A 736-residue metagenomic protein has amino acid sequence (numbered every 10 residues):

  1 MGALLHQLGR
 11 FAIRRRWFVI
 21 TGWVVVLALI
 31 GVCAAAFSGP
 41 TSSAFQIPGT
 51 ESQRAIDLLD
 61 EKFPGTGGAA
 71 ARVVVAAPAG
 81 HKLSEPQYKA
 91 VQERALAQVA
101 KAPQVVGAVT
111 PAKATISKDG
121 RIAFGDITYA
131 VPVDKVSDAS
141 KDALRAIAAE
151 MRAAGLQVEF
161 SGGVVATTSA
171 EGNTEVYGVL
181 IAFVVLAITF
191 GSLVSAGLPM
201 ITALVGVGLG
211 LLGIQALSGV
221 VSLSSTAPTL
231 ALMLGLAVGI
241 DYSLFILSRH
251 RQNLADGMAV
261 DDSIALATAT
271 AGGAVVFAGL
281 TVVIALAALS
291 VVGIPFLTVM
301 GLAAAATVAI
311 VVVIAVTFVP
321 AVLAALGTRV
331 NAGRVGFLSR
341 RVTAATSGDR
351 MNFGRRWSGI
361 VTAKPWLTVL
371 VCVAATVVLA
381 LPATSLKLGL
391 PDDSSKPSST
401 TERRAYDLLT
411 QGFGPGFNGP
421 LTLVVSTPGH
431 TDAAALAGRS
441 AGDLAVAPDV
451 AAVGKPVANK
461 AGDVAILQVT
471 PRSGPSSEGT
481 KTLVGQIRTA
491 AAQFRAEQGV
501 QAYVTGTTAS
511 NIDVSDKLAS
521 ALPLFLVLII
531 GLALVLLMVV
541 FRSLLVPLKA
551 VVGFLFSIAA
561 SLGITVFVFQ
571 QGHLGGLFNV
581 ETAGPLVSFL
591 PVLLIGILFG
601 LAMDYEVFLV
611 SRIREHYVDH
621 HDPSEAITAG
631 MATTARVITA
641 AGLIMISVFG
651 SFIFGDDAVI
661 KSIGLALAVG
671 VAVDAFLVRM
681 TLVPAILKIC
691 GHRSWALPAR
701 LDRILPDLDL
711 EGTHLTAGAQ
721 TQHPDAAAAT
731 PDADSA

Functional and structural regions predicted by a protein language model:
M1-G39, V105, A114, G120 (+3 more regions): Membrane-embedded transmembrane helical bundles of large multi-pass transporters/channels
G9, W17, S43-I47, L83-P86: A short N-terminal beta->alpha junction/helix N-cap motif
V24-V25, V32-F37, T41, F45-P48 (+2 more regions): N-terminal cofactor/phosphate-binding cores enriched in small/glycine residues, especially glycine-rich loops such as
L27, S42, P78-G80: Short active-site-proximal "capping" loops at secondary-structure junctions
G49-A70, P78-G162, S385-G576, P585 (+3 more regions): Structured non-transmembrane domains adjacent to transmembrane bundles in polytopic membrane proteins
